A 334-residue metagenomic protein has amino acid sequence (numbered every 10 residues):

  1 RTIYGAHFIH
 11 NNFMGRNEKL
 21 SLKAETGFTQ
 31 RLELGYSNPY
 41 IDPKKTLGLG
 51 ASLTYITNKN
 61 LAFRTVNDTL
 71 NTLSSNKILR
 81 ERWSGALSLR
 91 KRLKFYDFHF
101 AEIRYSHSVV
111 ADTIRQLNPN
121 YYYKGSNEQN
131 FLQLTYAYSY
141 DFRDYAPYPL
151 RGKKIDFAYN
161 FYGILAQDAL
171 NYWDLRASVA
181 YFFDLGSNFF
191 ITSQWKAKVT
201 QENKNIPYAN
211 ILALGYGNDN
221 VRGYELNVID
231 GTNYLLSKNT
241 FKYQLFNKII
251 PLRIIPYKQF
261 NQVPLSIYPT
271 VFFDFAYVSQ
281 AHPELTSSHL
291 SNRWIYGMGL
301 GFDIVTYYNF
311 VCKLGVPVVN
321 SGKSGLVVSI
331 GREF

Functional and structural regions predicted by a protein language model:
R1-T135, Y140-R143, A213-D219, L226-T232 (+2 more regions): Gram-negative/organellar outer-membrane beta-barrel architecture
R1-Y4, L22, L49-L53, I155-Y159 (+1 more regions): Transmembrane beta-strand segments of Gram-negative outer membrane beta-barrel proteins
M14, Q30, T57-F63, H107-T113 (+7 more regions): Gram-negative outer-membrane beta-barrel proteins
N60, L79-L93, N160-A166, V263-P283 (+1 more regions): A short, hydrophobic secondary-structure junction motif
E81, L87-L93, W173-W195, I206 (+1 more regions): Extended low-complexity acidic/polar segments
E102, T192-K196, T270-F272: Outer-envelope exported proteins of Gram-negative bacteria
F131-Q262: C-terminal outer-membrane beta-barrel translocator/porin domains of Gram-negative envelope proteins and their
N188, T240-I250, I254-P256, F260-G299: Outer-membrane beta-barrel transmembrane domain signature
